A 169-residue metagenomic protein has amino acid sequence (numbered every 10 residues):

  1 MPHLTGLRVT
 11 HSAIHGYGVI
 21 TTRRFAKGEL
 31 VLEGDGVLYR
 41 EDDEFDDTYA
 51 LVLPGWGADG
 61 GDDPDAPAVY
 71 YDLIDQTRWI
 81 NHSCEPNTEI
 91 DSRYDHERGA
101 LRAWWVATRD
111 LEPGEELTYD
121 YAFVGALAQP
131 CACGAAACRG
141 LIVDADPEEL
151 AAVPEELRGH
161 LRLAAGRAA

Functional and structural regions predicted by a protein language model:
M1-R93: Catalytic cores of histone-lysine modification enzymes
C84, E89-A169: C-terminal SET catalytic tail plus cysteine-rich post-SET Zn-binding segment of SAM-dependent SET-domain
